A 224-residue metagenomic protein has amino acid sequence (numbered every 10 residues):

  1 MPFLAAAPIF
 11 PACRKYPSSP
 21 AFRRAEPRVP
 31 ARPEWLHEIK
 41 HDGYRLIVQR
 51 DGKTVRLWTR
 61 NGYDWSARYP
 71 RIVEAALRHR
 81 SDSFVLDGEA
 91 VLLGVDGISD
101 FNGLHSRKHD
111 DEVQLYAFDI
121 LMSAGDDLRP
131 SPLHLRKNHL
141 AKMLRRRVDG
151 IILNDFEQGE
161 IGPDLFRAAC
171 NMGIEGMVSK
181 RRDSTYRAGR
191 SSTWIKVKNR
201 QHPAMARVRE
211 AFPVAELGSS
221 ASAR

Functional and structural regions predicted by a protein language model:
M1-R224: Catalytic cores of nucleic-acid ligases and guanylyltransferases
